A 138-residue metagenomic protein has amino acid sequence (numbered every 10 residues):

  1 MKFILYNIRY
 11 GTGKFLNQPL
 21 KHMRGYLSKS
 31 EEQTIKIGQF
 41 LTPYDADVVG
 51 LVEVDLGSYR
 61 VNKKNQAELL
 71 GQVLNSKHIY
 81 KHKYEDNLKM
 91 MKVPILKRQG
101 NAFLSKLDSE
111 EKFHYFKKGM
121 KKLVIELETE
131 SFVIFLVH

Functional and structural regions predicted by a protein language model:
M1-V73, K83-L88: N-terminal, active-site-proximal structural segment of metallo-dependent hydrolase catalytic domains
L51, L136-V137: Conserved beta-strand positions
E53-F132: Structured beta-strand-rich core segments of catalytic domains in phosphoester-bond hydrolases
K83, V137-H138: Histidine- and/or cysteine-centered catalytic micro-motif in compact active-site loops
